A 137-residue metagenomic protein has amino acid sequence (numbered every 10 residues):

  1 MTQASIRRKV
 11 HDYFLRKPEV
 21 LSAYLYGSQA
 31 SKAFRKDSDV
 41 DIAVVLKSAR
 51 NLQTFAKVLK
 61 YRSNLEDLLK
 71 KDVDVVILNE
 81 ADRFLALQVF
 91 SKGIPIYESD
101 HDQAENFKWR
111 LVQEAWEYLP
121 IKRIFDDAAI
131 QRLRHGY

Functional and structural regions predicted by a protein language model:
M1-S22, A30-K32, K36, A49-Y137: Catalytic core of pol beta-like nucleotidyltransferases
S38-V40: Change "...and in nucleic-acid phosphodiester-cleaving endonucleases..." to "...and in nucleic-acid processing enzymes
A43-K47: Short hydrophobic/aromatic beta-strand micro-patches that form the beta-sheet surface supporting nucleotide- or nucleic
